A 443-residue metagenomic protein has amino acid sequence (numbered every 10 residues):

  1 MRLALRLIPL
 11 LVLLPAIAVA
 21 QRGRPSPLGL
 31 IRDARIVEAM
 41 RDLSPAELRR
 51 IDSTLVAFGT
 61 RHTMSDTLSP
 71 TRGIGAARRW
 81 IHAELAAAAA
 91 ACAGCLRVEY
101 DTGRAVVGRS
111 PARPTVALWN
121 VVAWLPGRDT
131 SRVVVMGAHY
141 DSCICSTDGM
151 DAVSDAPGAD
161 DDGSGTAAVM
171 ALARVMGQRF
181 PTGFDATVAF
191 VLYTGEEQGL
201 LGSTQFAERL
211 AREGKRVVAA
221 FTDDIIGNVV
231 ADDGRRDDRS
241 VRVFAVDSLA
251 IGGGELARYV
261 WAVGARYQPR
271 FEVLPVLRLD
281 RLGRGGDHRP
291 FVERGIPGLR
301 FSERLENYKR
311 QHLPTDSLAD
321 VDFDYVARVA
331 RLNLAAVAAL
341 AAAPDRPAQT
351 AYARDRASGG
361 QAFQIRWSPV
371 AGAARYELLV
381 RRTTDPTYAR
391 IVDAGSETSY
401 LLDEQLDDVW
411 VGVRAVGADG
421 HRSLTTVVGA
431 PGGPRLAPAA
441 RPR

Functional and structural regions predicted by a protein language model:
G23-R72, N307-D316: N-terminal capping segment at the start of a domain
E47-L125: A non-catalytic alpha/beta surface segment that caps or lines the substrate-entry region of metallo-dependent hydrolase
V56, I226-R242, P275-P344: Active-site-adjacent mobile loop/cap segments within catalytic or ligand-binding domains
A123, M136-G137, D141-S142, S146-L200 (+1 more regions): Alpha-helical metal-binding/catalytic segments enriched in His/Glu/Asp
Y193-P290, R294, G298: Metal-dependent peptidase/peptidase-like ectodomains
Q361-G372: Conserved aromatic anchor
L401-R422: Beta-strand-rich modules
A418-R443: Extracellular fibronectin type III
